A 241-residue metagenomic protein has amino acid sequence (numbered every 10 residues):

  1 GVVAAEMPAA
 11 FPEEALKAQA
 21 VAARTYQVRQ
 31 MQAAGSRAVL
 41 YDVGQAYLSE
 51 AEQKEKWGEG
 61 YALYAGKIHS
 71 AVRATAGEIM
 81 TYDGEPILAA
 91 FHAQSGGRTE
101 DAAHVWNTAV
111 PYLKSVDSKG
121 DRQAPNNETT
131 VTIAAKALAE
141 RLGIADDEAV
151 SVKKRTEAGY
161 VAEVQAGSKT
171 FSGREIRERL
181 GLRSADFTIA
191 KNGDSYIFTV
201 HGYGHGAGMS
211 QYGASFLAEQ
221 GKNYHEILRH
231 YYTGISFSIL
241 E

Functional and structural regions predicted by a protein language model:
G1-E241: Conserved, single-site charged/polar hotspot
